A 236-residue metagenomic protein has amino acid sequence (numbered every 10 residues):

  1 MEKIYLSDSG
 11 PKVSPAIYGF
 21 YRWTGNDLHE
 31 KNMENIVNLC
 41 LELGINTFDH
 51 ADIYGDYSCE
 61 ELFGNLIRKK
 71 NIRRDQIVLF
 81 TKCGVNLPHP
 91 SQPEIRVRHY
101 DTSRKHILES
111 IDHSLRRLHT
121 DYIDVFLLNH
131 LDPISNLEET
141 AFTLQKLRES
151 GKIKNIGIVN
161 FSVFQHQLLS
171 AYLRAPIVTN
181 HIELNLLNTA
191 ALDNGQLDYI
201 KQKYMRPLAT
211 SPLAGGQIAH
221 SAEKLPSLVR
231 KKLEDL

Functional and structural regions predicted by a protein language model:
M1-I77, E149: N-terminal binding-site loop/beta-alpha segment at the start of enzyme catalytic domains that lines or forms
K3, L131, S135-L236: Beta/alpha (TIM)-barrel catalytic core signal, keyed to glycine-rich beta->alpha loops juxtaposed to Asp/Glu that bind
L6, Y18, C40, F48 (+8 more regions): Conserved, mostly hydrophobic/aromatic
F20-K31, P93-K105, N129, S135: Active-site mouth loops of central-metabolism enzymes
R22-T24, Y54, V85-L87, N129-D132 (+2 more regions): Feature marks short, surface-exposed loop/turn motifs that line or immediately flank catalytic pockets and channel
D27-C40, Y100-H119, F164-Q167: Short, acidic/polar
K70, R74-D101: Structural motif corresponding to the early beta-alpha repeats
L115-I134: Active-site groove signature of glycoside hydrolases
